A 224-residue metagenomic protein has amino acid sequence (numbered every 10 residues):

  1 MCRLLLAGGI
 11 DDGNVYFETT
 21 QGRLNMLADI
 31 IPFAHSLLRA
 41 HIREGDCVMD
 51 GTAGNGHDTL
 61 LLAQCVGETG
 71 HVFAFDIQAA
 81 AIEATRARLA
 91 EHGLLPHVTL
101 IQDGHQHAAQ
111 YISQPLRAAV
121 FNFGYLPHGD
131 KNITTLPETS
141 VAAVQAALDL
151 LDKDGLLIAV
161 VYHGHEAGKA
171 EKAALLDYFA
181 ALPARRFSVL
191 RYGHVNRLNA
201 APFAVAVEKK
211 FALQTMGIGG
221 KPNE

Functional and structural regions predicted by a protein language model:
F17, R23-D46, Q64: S-adenosyl-L-methionine
G45-G54: Conserved class I S-adenosyl-L-methionine
N55-G67: Conserved SAM-binding loop of SAM-dependent methyltransferases across substrates and taxa, primarily the Class I
H71-D76: Conserved SAM-binding motif I beta-strand of class I
E83-S113: S-adenosyl-L-methionine
V120-A143: Mobile active-site "lid"/loop adjacent to the S-adenosyl-L-methionine
D154-V161: Conserved beta-strand signature within the Rossmann-like core of class I S-adenosyl-L-methionine
G168-E224: Class I S-adenosyl-L-methionine
